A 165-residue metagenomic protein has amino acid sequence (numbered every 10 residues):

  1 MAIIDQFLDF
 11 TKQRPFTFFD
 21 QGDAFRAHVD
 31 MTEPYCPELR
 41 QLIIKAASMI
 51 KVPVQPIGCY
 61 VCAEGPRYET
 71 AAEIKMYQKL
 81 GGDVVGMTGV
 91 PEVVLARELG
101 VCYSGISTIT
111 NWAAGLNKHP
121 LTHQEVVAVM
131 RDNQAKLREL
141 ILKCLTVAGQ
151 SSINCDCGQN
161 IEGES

Functional and structural regions predicted by a protein language model:
M1-N117, Q124-S165: Glycine-rich phosphate- or other oxyanion-binding loops that anchor nucleotides, phosphorylated ligands
